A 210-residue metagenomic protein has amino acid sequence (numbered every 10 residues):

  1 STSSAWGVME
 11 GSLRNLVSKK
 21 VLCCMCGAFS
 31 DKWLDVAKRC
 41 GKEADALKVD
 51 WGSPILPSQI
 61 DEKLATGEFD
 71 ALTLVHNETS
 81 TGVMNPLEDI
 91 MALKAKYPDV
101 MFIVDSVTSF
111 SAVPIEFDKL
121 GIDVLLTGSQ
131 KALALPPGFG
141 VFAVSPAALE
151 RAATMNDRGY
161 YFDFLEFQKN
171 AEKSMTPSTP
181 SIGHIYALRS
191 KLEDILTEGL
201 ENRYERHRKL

Functional and structural regions predicted by a protein language model:
S1-L22, C26, S30-L34: Conserved beta-loop-alpha segment that forms the PLP phosphate-binding cup at the N-terminus of a helix
S1-T2, C23, A46-L47, T73-L74 (+3 more regions): General beta-strand structural signal in soluble alpha/beta enzymes
C24-T66, H76-M84: Gly/Ser-rich phosphate-binding catalytic loop and adjacent alpha/beta segment that cradle a phosphoryl group at enzyme
D31-K32, S53-P57, T79-M84, F110-P114 (+3 more regions): Short, well-ordered, mixed-charge alpha-helical segments that flank or form enzyme active sites
I55-S111: Active-site phosphate-binding strand-loop segment of PLP-dependent enzymes
D118-Q130: Conserved active-site segment immediately N-terminal to the catalytic lysine that forms the internal aldimine
Q130-K209: Active-site C-terminal subdomain of aminotransferase-like
